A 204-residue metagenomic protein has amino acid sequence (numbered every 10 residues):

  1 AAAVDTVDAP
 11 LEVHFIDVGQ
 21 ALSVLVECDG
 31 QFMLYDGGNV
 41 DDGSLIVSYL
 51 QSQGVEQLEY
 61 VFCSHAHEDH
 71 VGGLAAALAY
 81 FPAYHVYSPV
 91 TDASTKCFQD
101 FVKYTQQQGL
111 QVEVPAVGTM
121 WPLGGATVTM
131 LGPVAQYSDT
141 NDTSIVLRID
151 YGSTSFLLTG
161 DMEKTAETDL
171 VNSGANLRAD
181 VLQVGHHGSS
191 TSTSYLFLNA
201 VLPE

Functional and structural regions predicted by a protein language model:
A1-E204: Non-globular, low-confidence helical/coil segments that flank catalytic cores
